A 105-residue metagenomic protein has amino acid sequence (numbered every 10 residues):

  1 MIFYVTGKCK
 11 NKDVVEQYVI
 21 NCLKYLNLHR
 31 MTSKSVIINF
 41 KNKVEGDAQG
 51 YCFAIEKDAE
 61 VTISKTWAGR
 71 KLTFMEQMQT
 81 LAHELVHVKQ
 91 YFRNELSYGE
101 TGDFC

Functional and structural regions predicted by a protein language model:
I2-K57: Auxiliary, metal-adjacent structural segments of Zn-dependent hydrolase domains
K8-N11, R70, D103: Alpha-helix initiation/capping motif
N11-V14, T73, Q77: Extracytoplasmic/periplasmic, Sec-exported soluble proteins
V19, Q79-L81: Hydrophobic alpha-helical segments
K41-M75, V88-F92: Active-site scaffold of zinc-dependent metalloenzymes
M75-Q79, Y91-C105: Post-HEXXH active-site segment of zinc metalloproteases
H83, H87: Histidine-centered divalent metal-coordination motifs
